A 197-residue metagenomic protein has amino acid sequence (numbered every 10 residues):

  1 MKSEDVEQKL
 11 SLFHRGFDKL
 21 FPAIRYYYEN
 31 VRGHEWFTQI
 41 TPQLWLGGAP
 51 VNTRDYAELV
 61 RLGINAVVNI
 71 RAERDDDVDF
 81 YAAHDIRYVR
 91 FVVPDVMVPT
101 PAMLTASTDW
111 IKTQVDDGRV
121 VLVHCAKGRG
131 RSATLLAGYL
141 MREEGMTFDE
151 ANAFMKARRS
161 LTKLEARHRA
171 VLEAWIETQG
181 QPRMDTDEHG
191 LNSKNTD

Functional and structural regions predicted by a protein language model:
M1, V6-Q8, G128, L191-K194: Generic cytosolic/nucleocytoplasmic N-terminal low-complexity/intrinsically disordered segments
M1-E29: Non-catalytic regulatory/accessory regions that flank a structured catalytic core
V31-V120, M141-W175, G180: Cysteine-based protein phosphatase catalytic domain of the PTP/DSP
T41, S132-T134, T186: Ser/Thr-centric signal marking residues that sit in or immediately flank functional binding/regulatory motifs
G47, G63, G128-A133, G190: Glycine-centered flexibility sites
G118-A137: A phosphate-binding catalytic loop at a beta-strand-loop-alpha-helix junction that coordinates phosphoryl groups
R183-D197: Short, low-complexity, charge-dense intrinsically disordered segments
